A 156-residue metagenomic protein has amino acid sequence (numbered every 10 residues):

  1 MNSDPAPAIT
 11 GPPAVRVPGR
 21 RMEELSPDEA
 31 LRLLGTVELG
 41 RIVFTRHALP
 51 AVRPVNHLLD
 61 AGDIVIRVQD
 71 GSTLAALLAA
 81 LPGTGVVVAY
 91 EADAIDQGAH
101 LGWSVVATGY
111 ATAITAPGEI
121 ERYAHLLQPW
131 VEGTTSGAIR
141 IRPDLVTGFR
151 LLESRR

Functional and structural regions predicted by a protein language model:
N2-R20, V88-R156: Charged, gly/pro-rich active-site loop segments
V15-R41: Short, basic/aromatic recognition patches
A30, T73-L77, A107: Amphipathic alpha-helical interface surfaces
L31, A79, L127-V131: A generic local secondary-structure boundary/capping motif
G35-V37, L49-A51, G83, Q97 (+2 more regions): Short solvent-exposed loop/turn micro-motifs enriched in small/polar/acidic residues
V37-D70: Short beta-strand segments
V52, V65-R67, L74-L77, A99 (+1 more regions): Short acidic/glycine-rich loop or secondary-structure boundary segments that cap or lie
L59-L81, G85-V88: Compact nucleic-acid interaction/catalytic patches
